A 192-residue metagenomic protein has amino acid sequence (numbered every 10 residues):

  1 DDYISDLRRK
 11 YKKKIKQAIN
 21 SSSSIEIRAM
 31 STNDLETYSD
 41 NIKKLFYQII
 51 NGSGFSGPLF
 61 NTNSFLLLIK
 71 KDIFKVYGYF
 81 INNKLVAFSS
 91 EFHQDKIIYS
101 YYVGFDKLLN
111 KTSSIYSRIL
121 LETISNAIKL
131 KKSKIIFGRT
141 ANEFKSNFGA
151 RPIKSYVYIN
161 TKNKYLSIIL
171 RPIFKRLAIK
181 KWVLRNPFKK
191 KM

Functional and structural regions predicted by a protein language model:
D1-D2, I81, L130-M192: Active-site/acyl-donor-binding loops of N-acyltransferases
D1-K111: A conserved beta-strand-loop-helix scaffold within acyl/acetyltransferase catalytic domains
Y38-D40, I115-S117, I173: Short, flexible segments with low predicted structural confidence
Y47, N51, K70, S90-E91 (+4 more regions): Hydrophobic alpha-helix feature that most strongly marks membrane-spanning transmembrane helices and their immediate
L59, F92-Y99, V103-K107, I115-S117 (+3 more regions): Active/binding-pocket-proximal capping segment
N110-S125, F137: Conserved acetyl-CoA-binding loop-helix of GNAT-fold acetyltransferases
